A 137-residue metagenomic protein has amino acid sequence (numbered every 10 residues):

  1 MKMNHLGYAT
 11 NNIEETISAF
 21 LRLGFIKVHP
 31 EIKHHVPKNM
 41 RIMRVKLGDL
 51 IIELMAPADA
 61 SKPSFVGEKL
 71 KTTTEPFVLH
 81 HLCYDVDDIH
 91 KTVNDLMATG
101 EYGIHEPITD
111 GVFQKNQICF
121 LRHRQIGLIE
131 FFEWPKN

Functional and structural regions predicted by a protein language model:
M1-K38: Long, hydrophobic N-terminal alpha-helical segment
K2-N12, M43-K46, G67-K91: Vicinal oxygen chelate
T16, K27-V28, K62-P63, L128-F131: Short loop/beta submotifs within extracellular cysteine-rich repeat domains
T16-A19, T92-L96: Hydrophobic side chains in well-ordered alpha-helices
H29-N39, S61-T74, H105-K115: A cross-kingdom feature marking solvent-exposed beta-strand/loop segments within repeated, beta-rich binding/scaffold
R41-K46, I52, V93-N137: Vicinal oxygen chelate
E53-P63: A short, Lys/Arg-enriched interface patch at domain edges and termini
P57-D59, D85-I89, W134: Beta-hairpin (beta-strand-turn-beta-strand) motif
